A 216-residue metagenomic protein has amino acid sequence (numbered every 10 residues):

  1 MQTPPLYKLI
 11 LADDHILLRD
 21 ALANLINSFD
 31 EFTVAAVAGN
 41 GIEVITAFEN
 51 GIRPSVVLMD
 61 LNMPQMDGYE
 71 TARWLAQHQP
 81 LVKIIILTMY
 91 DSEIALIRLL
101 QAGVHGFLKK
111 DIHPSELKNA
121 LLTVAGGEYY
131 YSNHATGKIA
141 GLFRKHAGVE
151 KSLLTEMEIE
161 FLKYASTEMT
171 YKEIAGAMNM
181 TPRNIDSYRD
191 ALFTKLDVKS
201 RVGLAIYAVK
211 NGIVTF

Functional and structural regions predicted by a protein language model:
P5-L18, L22-I26, V57, L154: Conserved acidic segment of CheY-like receiver
D13, D60, T88, K110: Active-site residues of response regulator receiver
N40-E43, D67-T71: Acidic catalytic/metal-coordinating carboxylates
I52-L58: Active-site beta3 strand of CheY-like receiver
M63: Receiver (REC) domain active-site loop signature in two-component systems and cognate sites in sensor histidine kinases
A95-L100, H105, D111-E156, E160 (+1 more regions): Short, flexible helix-to-coil linker/hinge segments that flank and couple to helix-turn-helix
G148-P182: Helix-turn-helix DNA-binding segment
F193-F216: Basic, Lys/Arg-enriched C-terminal extension of HTH/homeodomain DNA-binding domains
